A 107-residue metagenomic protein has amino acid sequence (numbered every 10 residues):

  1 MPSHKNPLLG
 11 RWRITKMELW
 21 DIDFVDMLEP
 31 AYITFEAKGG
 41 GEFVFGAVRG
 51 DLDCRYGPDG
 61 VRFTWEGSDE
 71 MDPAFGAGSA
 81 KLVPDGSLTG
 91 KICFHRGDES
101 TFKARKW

Functional and structural regions predicted by a protein language model:
M1-M17, E29-Y32, R62-W107: Beta-sheet ligand-binding and adhesion/scaffold domains
H4, I22-G60: N-terminal glycine/threonine-rich, aromatic-flanked beta-hairpin/loop signature
